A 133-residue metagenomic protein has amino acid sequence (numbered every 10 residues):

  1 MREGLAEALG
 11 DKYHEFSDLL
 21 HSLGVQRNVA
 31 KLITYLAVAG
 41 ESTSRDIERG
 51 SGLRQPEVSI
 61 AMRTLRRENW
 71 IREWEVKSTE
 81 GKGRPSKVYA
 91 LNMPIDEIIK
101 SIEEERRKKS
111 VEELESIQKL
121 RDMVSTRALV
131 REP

Functional and structural regions predicted by a protein language model:
A8-S22: Short, Lys/Arg-enriched N-terminal segment that forms or immediately precedes the first helix of a structured domain
D18-N28, T43, V76-I99: Short, cationic-aromatic polyanion-contact patches
A30, P56-E57: Key DNA-contact positions within bacterial/archaeal DNA-binding proteins
T34-A39: Short amphipathic alpha-helical elements of helix-turn-helix/winged-helix folds
D46-G50, L65: A short acidic, leucine-rich amphipathic alpha-helix
N69, E75: Glycine-centered, phosphate/nucleic-acid-interacting loop/turn motifs that mediate DNA/RNA or nucleotide
M93-P133: Amphipathic alpha-helical dimerization/coiled-coil segments that flank or bridge DNA-binding/regulatory modules
